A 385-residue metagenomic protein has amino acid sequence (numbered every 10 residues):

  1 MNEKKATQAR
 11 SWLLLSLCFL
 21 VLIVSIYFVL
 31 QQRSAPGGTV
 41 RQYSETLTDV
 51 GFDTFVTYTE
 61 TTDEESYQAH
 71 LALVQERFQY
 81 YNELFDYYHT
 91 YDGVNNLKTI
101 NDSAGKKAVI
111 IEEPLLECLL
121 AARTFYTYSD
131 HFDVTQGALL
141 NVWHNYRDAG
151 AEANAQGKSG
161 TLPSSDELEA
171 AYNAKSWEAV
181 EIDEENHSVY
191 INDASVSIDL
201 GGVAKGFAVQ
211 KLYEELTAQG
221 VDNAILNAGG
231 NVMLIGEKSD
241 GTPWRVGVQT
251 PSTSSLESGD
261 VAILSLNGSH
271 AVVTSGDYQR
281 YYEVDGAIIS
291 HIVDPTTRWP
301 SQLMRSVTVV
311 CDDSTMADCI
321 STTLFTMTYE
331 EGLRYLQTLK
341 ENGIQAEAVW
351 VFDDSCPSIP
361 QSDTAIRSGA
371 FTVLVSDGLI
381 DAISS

Functional and structural regions predicted by a protein language model:
N2-S385: Mature catalytic core of soluble alpha/beta enzymes
